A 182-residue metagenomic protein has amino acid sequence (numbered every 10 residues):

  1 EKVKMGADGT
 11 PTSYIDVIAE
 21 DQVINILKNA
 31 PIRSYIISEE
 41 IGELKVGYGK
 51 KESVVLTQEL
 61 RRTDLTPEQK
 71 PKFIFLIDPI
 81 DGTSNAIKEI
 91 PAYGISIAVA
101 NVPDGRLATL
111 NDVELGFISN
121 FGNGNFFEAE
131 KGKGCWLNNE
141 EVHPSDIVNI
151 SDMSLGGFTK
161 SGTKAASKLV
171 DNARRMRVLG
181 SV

Functional and structural regions predicted by a protein language model:
E1-I77: N-terminal subdomain of lithium-sensitive/metallo-dependent phosphomonoesterases centered on the IMPase/IPPase/PAP
A7-T12, D81-N85, M176-V178: A short glycine/serine-rich beta->alpha loop
D21-I24, S96, S167: Predominant activation on well-ordered alpha-helical scaffold segments within soluble catalytic domains
R33, L110-E114, A173: A broad structural signal for short, well-ordered beta-strand segments within beta-sheet-rich domains
K51-E52, I90-A92, V170-D171: Short, glycine/charged-enriched secondary-structure capping and boundary segments
P67, N120-N123, E130-K133, V142-V182: An extended, acidic
E68-G132: DPxDG-like acidic metal-binding loop motif
